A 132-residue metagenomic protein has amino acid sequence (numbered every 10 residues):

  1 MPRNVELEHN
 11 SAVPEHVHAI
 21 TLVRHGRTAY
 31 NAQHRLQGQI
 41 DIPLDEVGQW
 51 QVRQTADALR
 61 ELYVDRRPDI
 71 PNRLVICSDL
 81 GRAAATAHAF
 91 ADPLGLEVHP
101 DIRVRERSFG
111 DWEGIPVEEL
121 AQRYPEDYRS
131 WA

Functional and structural regions predicted by a protein language model:
P2-H16: Non-catalytic terminal regions with compositionally biased, polar/charged low complexity
P2-V5, R24, A29-L94, R123: Active-site-proximal alpha-helix that buttresses catalytic centers in soluble enzyme cores
A12-E15, R67, H99: Structural motif
P14-T21, R73-L74: Extreme N-terminal starter segment of soluble prokaryotic enzymes
A19-L22, A32, S130: Residue-level recognition of specific faces of alpha-helices
I20-H25, D111: Short, positively charged
T21, I76, H99-D101: General small-molecule cofactor/ligand-binding pocket signal
P93-A132: Phosphate-handling substructures
